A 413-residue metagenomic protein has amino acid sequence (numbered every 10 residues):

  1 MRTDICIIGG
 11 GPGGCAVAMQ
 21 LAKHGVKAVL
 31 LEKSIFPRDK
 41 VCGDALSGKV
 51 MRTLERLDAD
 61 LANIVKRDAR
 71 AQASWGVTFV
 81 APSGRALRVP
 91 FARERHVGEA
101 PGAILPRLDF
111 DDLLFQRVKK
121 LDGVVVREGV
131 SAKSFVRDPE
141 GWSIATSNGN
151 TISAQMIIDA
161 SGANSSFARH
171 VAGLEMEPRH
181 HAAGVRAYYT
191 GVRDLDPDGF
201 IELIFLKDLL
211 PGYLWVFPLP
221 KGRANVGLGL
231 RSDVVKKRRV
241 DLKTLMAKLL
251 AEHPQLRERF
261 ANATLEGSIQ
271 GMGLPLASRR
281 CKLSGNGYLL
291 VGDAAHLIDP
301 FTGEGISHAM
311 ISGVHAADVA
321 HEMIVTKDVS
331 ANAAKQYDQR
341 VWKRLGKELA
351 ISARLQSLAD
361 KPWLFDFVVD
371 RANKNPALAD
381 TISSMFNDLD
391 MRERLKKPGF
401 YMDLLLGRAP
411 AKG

Functional and structural regions predicted by a protein language model:
M1-G13: Beta1/beta-strand and adjacent pyrophosphate-binding region of the FAD-binding site in flavoprotein oxidoreductases
C6, A22-C42: Glycine-rich FAD pyrophosphate-binding loop
G11-P12, F36-P37, D109, S307: Residue-level detector of alpha-helix initiation sites
I35-E55: Conserved N-terminal glycine-rich FAD pyrophosphate-binding loop of Rossmann-like flavoproteins
M51, E55-F110: A conserved beta-strand/loop capping segment in the N-terminal third of enzymes that catalyze redox or closely related
A71, S134, T151, V234-V319 (+1 more regions): FAD/FMN-dependent oxidoreductases across multiple families
R117-R259: Predominantly flavin-linked oxidoreductase catalytic cores and closely associated redox partners
H321-G413: C-terminal helical "tail/cap" subdomain of flavin- and related membrane-associated enzymes
